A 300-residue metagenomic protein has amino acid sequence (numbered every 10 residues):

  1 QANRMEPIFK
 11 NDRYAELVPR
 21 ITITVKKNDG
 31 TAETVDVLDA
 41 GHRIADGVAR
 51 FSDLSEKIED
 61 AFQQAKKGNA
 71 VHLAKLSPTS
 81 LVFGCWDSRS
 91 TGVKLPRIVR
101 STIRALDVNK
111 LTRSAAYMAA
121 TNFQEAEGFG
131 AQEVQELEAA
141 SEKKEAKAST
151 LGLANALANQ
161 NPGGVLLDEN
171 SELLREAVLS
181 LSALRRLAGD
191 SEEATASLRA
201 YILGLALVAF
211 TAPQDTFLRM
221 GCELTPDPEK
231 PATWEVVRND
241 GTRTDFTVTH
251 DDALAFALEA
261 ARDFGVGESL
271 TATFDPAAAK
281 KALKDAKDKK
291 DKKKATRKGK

Functional and structural regions predicted by a protein language model:
A2-K300: Basic polyanion-binding and macromolecular-assembly surfaces
